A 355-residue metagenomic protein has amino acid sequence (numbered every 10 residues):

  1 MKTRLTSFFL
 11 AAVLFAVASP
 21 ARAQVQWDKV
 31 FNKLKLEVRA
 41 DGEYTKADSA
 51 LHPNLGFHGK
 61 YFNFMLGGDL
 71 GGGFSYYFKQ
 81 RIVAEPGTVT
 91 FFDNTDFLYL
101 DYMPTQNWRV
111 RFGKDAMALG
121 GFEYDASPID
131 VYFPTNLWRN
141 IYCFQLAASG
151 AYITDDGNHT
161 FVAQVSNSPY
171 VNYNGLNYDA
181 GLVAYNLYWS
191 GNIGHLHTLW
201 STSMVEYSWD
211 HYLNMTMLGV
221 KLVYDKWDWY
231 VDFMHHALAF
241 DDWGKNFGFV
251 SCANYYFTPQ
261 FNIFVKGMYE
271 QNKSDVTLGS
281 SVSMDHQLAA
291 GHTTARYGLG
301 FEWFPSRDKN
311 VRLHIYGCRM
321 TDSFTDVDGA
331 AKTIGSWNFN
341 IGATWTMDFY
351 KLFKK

Functional and structural regions predicted by a protein language model:
M1-F9: Bacterial N-terminal signal peptides that target proteins for export
F9-V17: Bacterial N-terminal signal peptides
A21-V110, G150-D155, F161, N254 (+3 more regions): Beta-barrel outer-membrane channel/assembly domains of diderm bacteria
A23, D41-A50, G87, F91 (+3 more regions): Surface-exposed coil loops of outer-membrane beta-barrel proteins
D41-E43, A47-H52, T88, E123 (+1 more regions): Outer-membrane beta-barrel pore domains
N54-L55, L137-I141, A289-A290: Short Gly/Pro-enriched turn/cap motifs at secondary-structure boundaries
K60, N94, Q106, F144 (+5 more regions): Exposed loop/turn and edge beta-strand positions of beta-sandwich/beta-sheet ligand-binding modules
G71, T154-D156, G191-H195, L222-K226: A generic beta-sheet turn/junction motif
